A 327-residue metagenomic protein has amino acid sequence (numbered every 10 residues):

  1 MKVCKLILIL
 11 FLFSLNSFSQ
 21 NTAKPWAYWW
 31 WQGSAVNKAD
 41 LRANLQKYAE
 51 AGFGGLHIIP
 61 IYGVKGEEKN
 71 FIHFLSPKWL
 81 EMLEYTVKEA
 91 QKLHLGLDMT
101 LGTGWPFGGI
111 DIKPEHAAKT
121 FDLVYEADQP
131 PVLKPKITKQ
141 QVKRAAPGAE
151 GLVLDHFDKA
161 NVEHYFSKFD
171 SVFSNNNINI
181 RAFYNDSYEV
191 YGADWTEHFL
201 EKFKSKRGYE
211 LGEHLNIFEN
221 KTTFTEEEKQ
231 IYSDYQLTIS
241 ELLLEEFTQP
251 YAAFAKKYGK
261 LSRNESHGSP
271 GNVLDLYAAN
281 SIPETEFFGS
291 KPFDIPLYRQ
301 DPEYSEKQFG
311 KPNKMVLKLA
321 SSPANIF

Functional and structural regions predicted by a protein language model:
M1-Q20: Bacterial Sec-dependent N-terminal signal peptides
Q20, K24-F74, L274-G289: N-terminal-proximal low-complexity accessory segments that begin disordered and transition into the first
K24, V36, D40, K47-A51 (+3 more regions): Mature extracytoplasmic enzyme cores
G54, I58-L93, T100, D294-P323 (+1 more regions): Aromatic/His-enriched, Gly/Pro-containing loop or helix-boundary segments that lie immediately adjacent to catalytic
W105-T120, Y188-E197, L261-P296: Substrate-binding cleft/loops of secretory-pathway carbohydrate-active enzymes
P130-D155, L276-P302: Aromatic- and acid-rich polysaccharide-binding/catalytic face of secreted or lumenal carbohydrate-active enzymes
F166-S174, I239-N264: Conserved, well-ordered alpha-helix/loop/beta-strand core segments that scaffold catalytic motifs
K206-T222, E227, A278-F327: Glycan-recognition surfaces
